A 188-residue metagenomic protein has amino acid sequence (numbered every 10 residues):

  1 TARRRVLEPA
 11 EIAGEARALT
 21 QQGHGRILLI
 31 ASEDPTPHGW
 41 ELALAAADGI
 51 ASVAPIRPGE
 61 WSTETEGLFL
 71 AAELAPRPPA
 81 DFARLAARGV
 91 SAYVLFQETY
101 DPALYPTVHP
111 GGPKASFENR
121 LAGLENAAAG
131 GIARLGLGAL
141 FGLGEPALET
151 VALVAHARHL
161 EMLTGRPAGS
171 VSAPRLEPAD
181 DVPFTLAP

Functional and structural regions predicted by a protein language model:
T1, L29, D180-F184: Short, hydrophobic beta-strand segments
A2-G14, L19-L143, G165-S172: Core AdoMet radical
G14, T20, V151-A155, E161-P188: Auxiliary Fe-S-binding modules of radical SAM enzymes
